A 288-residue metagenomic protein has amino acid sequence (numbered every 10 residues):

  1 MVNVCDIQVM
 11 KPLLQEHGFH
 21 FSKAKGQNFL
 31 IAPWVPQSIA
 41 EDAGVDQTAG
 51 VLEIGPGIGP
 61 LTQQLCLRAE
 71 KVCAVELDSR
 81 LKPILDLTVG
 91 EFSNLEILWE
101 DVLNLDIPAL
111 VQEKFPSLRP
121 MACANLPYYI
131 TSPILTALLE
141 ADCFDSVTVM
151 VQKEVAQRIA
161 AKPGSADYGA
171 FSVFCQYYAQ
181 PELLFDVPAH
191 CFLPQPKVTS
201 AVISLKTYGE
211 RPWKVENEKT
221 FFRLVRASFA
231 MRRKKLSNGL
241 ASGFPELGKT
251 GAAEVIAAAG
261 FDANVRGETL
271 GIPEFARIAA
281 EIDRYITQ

Functional and structural regions predicted by a protein language model:
M1-A227, A257, E268, R277-Q288: Catalytic cores of RNA-modifying enzymes
C123, L240-A241: A generic structural signal for short
P245-L247: Short, surface-exposed ligand-recognition loops at beta-strand->loop->(often short) alpha-helix junctions that present
K249-A252: Short amphipathic alpha-helix in the helical subdomain of ABC transporter nucleotide-binding domains
G260-E274: Catalytic core of IPPT-family isopentenyl/dimethylallyl transferases that prenylate adenosine-containing substrates
